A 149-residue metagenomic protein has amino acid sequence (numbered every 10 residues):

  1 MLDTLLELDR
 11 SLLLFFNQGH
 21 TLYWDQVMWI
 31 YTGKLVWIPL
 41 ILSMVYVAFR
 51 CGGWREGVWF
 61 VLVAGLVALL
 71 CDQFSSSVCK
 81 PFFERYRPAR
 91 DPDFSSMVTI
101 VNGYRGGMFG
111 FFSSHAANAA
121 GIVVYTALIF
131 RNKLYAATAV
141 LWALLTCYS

Functional and structural regions predicted by a protein language model:
M1-L40, S75-G106: N-terminal transmembrane-helix/juxtamembrane module of multi-pass inner/ER membrane proteins
K34-I38, V58-W59, K133-T138: Short, aromatic-rich membrane-interface segments at the entry and exit of alpha-helical transmembrane domains
L40-C51, A119-A127: Hydrophobic, aromatic-rich transmembrane alpha-helices and their immediate juxtamembrane boundary segments
V45-S75, A136: Interfacial segments of alpha-helical transmembrane regions
A48-R55, V78, F82-R87, F130 (+1 more regions): Membrane-interfacial segments
L70-K80, Y148-S149: Juxtamembrane membrane-interface segments at transmembrane alpha-helix termini
I100-S149: Membrane-embedded catalytic cores of phosphoryl/pyrophosphoryl-handling enzymes
